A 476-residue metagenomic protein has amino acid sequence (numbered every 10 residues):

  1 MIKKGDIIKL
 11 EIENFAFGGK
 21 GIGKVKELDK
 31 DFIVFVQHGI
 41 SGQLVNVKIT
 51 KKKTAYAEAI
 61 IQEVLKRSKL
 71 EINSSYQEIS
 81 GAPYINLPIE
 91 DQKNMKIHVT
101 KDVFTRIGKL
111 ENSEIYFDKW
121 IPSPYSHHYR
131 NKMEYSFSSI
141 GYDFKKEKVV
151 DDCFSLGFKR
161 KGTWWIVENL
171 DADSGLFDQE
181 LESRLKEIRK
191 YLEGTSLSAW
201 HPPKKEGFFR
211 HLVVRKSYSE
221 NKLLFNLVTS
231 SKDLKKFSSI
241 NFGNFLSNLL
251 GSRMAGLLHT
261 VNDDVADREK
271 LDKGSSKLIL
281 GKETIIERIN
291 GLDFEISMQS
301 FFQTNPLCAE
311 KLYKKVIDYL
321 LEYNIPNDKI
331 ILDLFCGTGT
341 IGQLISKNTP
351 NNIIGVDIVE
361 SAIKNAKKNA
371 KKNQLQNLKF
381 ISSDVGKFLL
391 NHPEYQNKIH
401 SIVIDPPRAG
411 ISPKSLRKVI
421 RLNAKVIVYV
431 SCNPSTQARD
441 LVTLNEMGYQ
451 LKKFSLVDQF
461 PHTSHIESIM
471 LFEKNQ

Functional and structural regions predicted by a protein language model:
M1-S75, F158, K379, K387: Terminal RNA-binding accessory module
I2-E11, F17-G21, D233-Q476: Rossmann-like S-adenosyl-L-methionine
G21-E27, S155-R160, N226-V228, A366: Short, acidic/hydrophobic/Gly-rich beta-strand patch recurrent on exposed beta strands that often constitutes part
T54, E63, F144, V149 (+10 more regions): Peripheral terminal and linker regions in Fe-S/redox and tRNA-modifying enzymes
L65-K69, E78-H201, S219: Extended interfacial segments that mediate partner engagement and assembly in macromolecular machines
W164-K204, F208-R210, S231-V265: Internal alpha/beta scaffold segment
R215-S217: Structural signature of eukaryotic scaffold interfaces centered on beta-propeller domains
N221-S230, D293-S297: Short, aliphatic-rich beta-strand segments
